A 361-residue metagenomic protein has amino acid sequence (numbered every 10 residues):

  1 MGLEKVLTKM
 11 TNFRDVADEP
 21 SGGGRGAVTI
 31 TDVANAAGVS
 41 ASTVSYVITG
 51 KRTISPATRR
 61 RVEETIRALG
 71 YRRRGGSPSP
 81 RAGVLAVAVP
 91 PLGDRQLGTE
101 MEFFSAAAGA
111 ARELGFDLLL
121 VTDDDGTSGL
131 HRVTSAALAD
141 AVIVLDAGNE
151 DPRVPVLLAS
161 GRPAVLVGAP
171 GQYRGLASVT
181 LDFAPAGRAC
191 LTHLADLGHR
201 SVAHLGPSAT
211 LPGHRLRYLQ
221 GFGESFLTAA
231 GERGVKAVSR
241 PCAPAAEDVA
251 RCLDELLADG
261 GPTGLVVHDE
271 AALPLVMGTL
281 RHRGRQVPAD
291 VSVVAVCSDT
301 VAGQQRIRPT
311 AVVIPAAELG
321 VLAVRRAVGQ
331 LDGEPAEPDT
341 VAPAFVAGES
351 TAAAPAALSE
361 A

Functional and structural regions predicted by a protein language model:
M1-R81, S359-A361: N-terminal helix-turn-helix DNA-binding module of bacterial transcription factors
G2-L3, D15, A250, A258-A361: Flexible loop/turn connectors
T43-Y46, S79-D94, S201-A209: Short beta-strand segments enriched in small/hydrophobic residues
P56, Y71-H131, A141, Q220 (+1 more regions): Amphipathic helical "hinge" segments at domain boundaries
R112, F116-A136, V238-D259: Structural motif
A147-A186, P207-T210, A271, C297-P309: Flexible loop/hinge segments that line or gate small-molecule binding clefts
V179-L205, A246-D254, V313-D332: Hydrophobic alpha-helical segments within soluble ligand-binding/sensing domains
C190-A230, V235, E337-S350: An alpha-beta-alpha
